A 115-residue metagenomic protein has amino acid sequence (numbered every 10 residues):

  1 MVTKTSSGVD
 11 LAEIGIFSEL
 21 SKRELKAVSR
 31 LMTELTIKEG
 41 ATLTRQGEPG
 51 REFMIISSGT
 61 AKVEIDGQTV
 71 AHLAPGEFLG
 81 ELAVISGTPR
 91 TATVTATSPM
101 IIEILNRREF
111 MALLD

Functional and structural regions predicted by a protein language model:
M1-D115: Cytosolic regulatory regions built on CNB/CRP/Popeye-like sensor folds
